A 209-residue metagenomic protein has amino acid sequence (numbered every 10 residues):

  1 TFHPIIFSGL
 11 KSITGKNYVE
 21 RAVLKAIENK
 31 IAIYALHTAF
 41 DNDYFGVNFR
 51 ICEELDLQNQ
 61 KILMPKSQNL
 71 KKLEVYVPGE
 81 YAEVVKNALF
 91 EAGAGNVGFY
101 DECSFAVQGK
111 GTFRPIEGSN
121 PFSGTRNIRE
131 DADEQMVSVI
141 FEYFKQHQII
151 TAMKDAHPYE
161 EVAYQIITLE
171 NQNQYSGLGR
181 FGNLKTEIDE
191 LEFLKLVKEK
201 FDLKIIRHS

Functional and structural regions predicted by a protein language model:
T1-S209: Hydrophobic structural segments
